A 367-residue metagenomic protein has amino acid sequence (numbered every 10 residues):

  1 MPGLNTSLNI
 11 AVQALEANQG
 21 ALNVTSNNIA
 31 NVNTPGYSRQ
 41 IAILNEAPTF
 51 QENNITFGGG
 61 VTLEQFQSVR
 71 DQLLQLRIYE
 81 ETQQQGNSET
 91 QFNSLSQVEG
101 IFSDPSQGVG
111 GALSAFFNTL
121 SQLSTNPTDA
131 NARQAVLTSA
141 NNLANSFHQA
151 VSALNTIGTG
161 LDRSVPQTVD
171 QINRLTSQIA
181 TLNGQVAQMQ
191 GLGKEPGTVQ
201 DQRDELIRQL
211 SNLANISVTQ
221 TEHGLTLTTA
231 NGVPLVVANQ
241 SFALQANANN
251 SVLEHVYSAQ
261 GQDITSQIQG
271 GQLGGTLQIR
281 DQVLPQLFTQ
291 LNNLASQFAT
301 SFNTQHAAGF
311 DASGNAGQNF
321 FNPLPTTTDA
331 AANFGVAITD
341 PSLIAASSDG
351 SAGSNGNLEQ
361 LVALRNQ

Functional and structural regions predicted by a protein language model:
M1-Q367: S/T-rich, low-complexity, solvent-exposed segments of bacterial secretion/appendage proteins
